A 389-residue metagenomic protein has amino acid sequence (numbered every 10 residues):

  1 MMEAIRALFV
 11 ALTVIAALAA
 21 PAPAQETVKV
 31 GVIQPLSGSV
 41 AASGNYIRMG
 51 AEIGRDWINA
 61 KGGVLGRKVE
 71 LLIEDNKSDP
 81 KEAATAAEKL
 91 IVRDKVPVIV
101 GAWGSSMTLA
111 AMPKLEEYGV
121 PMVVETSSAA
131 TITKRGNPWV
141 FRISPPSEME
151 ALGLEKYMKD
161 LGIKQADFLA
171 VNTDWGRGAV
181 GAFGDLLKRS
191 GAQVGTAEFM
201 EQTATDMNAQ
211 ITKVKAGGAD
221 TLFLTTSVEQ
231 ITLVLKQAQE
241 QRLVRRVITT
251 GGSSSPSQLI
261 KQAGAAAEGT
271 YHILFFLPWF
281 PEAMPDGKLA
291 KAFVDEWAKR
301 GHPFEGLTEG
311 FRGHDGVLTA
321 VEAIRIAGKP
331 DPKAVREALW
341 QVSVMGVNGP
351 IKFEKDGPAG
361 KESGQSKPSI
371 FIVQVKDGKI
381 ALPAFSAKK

Functional and structural regions predicted by a protein language model:
E3-I15, A24-K389: Extracytosolic ligand-binding ectodomains
